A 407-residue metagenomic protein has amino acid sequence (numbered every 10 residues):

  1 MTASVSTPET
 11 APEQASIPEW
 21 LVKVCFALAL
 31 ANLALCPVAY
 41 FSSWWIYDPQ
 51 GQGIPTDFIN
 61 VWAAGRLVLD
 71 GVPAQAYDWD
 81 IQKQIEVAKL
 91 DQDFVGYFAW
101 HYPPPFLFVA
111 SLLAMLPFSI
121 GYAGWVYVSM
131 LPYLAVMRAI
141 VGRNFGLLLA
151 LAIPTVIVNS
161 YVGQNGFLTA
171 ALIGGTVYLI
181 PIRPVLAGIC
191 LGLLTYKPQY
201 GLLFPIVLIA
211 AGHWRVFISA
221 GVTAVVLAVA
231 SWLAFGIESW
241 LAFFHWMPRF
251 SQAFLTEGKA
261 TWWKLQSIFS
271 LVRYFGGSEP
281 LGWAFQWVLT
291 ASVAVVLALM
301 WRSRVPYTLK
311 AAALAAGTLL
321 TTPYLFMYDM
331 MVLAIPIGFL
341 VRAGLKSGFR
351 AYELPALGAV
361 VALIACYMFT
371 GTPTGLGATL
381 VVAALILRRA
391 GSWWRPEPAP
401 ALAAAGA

Functional and structural regions predicted by a protein language model:
T2-L186, L208-A334, V341-K346, W394-A407: Primarily membrane-embedded glycan-assembly and transfer machineries that use lipid-linked glycans
E19, L193, A384-L385: General helical secondary-structure elements
V185-P198, L202-I209, L314-T321, V360-A365: Membrane-interface alpha helices of multi-pass inner-membrane proteins
Y196-Q199, V226-S231, E353-A356: Membrane-embedded alpha-helical segments of transport systems, primarily multispan ion/solute transporters
R342-A407: Aromatic-enriched
